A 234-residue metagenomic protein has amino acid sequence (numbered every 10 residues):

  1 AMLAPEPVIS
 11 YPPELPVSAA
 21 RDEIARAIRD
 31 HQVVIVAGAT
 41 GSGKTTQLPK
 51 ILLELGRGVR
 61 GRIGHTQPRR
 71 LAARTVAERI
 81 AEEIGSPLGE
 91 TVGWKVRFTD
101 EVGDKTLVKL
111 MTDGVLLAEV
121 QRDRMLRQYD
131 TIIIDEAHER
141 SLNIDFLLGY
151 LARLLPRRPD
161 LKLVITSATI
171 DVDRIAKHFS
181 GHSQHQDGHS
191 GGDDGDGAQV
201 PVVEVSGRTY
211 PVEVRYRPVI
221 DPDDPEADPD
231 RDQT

Functional and structural regions predicted by a protein language model:
A1-T234: P-loop NTPase motor module signature
